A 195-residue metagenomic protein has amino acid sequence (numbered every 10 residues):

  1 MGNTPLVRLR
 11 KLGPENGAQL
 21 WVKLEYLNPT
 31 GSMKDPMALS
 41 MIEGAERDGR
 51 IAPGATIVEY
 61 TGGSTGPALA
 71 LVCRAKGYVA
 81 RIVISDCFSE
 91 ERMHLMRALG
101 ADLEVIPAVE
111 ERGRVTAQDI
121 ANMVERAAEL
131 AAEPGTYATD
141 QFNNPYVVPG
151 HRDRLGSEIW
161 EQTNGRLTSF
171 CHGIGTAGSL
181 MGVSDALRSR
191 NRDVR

Functional and structural regions predicted by a protein language model:
M1-R195: PLP-dependent amino-acid enzyme catalytic core
